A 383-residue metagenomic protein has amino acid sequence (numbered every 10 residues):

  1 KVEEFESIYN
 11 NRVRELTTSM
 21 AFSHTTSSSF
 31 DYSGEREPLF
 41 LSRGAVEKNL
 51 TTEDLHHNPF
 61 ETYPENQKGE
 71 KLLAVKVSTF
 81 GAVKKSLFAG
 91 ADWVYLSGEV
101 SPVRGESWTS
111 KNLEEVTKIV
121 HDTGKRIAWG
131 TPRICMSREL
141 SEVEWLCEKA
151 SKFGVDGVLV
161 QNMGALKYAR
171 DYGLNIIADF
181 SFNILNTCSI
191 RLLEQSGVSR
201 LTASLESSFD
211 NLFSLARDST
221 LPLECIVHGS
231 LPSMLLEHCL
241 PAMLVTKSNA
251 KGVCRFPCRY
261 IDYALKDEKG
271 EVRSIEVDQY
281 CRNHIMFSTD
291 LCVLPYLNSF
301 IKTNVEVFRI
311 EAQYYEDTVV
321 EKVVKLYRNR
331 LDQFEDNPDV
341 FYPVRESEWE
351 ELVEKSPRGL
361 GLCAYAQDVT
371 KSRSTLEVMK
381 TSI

Functional and structural regions predicted by a protein language model:
K1-L192, S196-I383: Active-site pocket-lining/capping segments in soluble small-molecule metabolic enzymes
